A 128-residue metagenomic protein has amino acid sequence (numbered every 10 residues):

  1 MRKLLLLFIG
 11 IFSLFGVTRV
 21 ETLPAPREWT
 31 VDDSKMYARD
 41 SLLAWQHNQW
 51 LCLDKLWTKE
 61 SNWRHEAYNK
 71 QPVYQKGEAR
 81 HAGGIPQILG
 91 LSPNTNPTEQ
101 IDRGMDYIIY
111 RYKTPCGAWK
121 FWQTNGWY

Functional and structural regions predicted by a protein language model:
M1-W29: N-terminal prepro-regions of secreted/extracellular proteins
T30-Y128: Peptidoglycan cell-wall recognition and remodeling modules
